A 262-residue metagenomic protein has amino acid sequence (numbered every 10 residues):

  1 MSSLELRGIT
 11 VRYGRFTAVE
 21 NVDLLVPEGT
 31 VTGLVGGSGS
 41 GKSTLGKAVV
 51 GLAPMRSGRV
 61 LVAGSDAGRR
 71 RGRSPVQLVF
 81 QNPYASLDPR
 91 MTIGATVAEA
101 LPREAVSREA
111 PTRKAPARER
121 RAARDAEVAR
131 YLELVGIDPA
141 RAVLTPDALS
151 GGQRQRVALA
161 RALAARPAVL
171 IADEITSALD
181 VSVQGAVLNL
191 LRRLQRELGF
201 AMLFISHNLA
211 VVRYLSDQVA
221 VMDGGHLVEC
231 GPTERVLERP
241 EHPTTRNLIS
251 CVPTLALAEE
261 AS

Functional and structural regions predicted by a protein language model:
V35-G37: The feature captures the beta-strand-to-loop junction immediately N-terminal to the Walker
V50: Helix-to-loop junction immediately C-terminal to a conserved catalytic motif
G58-G72: Conserved ABC transporter NBD signature motif
E109, P116, A122-A140, I249-S250: Conserved ABC ATPase "signature" region
T145-L149, Q153: Conserved ABC ATPase signature
R166: Conserved catalytic motifs of ABC-family nucleotide-binding domains
